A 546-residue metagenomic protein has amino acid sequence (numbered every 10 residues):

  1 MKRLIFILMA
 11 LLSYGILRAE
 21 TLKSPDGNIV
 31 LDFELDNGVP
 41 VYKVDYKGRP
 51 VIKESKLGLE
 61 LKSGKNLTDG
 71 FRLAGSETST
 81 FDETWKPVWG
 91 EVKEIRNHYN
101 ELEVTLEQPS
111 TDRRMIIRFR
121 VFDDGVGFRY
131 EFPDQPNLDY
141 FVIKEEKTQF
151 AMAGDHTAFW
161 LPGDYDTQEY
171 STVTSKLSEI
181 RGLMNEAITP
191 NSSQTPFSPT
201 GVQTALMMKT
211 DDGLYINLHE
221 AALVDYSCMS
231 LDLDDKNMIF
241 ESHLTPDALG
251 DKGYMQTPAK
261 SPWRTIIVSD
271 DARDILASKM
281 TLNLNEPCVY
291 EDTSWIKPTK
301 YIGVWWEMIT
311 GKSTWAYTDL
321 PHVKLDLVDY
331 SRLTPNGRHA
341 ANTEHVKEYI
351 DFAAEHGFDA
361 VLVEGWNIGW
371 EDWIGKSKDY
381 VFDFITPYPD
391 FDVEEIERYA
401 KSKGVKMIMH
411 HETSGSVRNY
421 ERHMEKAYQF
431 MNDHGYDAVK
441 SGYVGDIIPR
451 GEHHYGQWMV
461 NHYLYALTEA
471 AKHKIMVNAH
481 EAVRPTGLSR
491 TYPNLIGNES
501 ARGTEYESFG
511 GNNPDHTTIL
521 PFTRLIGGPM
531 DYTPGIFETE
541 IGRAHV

Functional and structural regions predicted by a protein language model:
M1-T21: Bacterial Sec-dependent N-terminal signal peptides
T21, R264, Y301, D359-V361 (+3 more regions): Beta-sheet entry/capping signal
T21-E291: N-terminal accessory beta-strand-rich subdomains and adjacent acidic, glycine-rich linkers that precede catalytic cores
Q108-S110, V121-D123, G154, S269 (+6 more regions): Short, flexible loop/turn elements at secondary-structure junctions
Q256-E348, H356, A360: An acidic-aromatic substrate-binding cleft motif
E364-G542: Aromatic- and carboxylate-enriched substrate-binding clefts and catalytic-loop regions of carbohydrate-active enzymes
A544-V546: Conserved small/polar residues in nucleotide/adenosyl-binding loops
